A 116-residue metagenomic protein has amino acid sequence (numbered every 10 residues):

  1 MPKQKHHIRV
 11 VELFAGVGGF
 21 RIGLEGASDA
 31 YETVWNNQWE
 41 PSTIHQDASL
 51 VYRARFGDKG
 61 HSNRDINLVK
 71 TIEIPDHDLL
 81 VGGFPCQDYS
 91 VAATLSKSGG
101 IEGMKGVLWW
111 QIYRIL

Functional and structural regions predicted by a protein language model:
M1-L116: Conserved active-site and SAM-binding loop architecture of S-adenosyl-L-methionine-dependent nucleic-acid
